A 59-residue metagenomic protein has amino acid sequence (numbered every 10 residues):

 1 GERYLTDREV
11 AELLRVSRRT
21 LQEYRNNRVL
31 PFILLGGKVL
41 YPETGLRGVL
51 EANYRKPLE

Functional and structural regions predicted by a protein language model:
G1-R19, E23, A52: Polyanion-binding surface elements
R3, R28, V39: Flexible coil/turn residues that form the inter-helical turn or adjacent wing/linker of helix-turn-helix
L14, L30-P31: Extended rod-forming repeat segments used as scaffolds/tethers
R28-V29, N53: The DNA-recognition helices of helix-turn-helix-type DNA-binding domains
I33-V39: Short Lys/Arg-enriched helix C-cap and helix-to-coil transition segments that create basic nucleic-acid-contact patches
G45-E59: A short, Lys/Arg-enriched interface patch at domain edges and termini
